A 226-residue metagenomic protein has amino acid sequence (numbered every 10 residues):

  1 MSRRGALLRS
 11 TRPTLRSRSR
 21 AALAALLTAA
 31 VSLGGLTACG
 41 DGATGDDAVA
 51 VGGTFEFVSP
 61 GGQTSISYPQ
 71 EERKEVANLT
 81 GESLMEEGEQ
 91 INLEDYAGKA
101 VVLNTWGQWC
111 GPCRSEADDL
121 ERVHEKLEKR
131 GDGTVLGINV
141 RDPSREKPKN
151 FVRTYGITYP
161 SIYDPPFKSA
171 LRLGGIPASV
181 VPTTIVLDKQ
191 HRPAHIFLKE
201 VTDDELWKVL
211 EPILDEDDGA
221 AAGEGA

Functional and structural regions predicted by a protein language model:
M1-E82, A220-A226: N-terminal targeting signals for export/organelle localization
A6, E87-E89, R192: Residue-level signal for well-ordered, solvent-exposed loop/turn and beta-edge residues enriched in charged/polar side
S83-M85, L187-D188: Short, acidic, Ser/Thr-enriched surface-loop or helix-capping motifs
I91-R114, L120: Short active-site neighborhood of thiol/selenol oxidoreductases, capturing the structured segment around
A100-V101, G133, P182: Alpha/beta-hydrolase fold active-site loops
L103, L136-I138, I185: Conserved hydrophobic packing residues within short motifs/helices of P-loop NTPase cores of ABC-family ATPases
R114-Y155, P165-R172: Structural microenvironment flanking redox-active thiols in thiol-disulfide oxidoreductases
N150-T158, D164-A226: Thiol/disulfide oxidoreductase modules built on the thioredoxin-like
